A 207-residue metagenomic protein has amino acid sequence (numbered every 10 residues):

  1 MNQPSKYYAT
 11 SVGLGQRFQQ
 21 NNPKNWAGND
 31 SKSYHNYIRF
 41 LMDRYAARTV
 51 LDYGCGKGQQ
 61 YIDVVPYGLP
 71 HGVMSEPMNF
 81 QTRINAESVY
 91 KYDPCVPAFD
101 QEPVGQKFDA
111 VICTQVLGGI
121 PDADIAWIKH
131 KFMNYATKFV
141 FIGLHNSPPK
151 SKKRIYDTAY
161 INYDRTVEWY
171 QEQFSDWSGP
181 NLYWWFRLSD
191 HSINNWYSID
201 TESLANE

Functional and structural regions predicted by a protein language model:
M1-G105, I120-Y135, F139-E207: Class I (Rossmann-like) S-adenosyl-L-methionine-dependent methyltransferase catalytic domain, capturing the SAM-binding
F108: Alpha/beta-hydrolase fold active-site loops
I112: A conserved beta-strand element that flanks and buttresses the S-adenosyl-L-methionine
Q115-G119: Short catalytic micro-motifs in class I SAM-dependent methyltransferases
